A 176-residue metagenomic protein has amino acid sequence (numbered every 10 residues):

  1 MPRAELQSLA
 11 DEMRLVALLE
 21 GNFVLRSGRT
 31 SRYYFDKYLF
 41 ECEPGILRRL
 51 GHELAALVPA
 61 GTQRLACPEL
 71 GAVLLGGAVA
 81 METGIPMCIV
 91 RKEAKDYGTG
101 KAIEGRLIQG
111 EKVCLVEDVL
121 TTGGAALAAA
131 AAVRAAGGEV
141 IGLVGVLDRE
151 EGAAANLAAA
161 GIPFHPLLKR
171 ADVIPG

Functional and structural regions predicted by a protein language model:
M1-L57: Active-site-facing substrate-recognition patch
P2-E12, A131-G176: PRPP-dependent phosphoribosyltransferase catalytic core
L54-Q63, V133-A136: Phosphate/pyrophosphate-binding loops at sites that engage ATP/ADP/AMP, CoA/4′-phosphopantetheine, polyphosphate
L57, A78-T83, A132, N156-A160: Alpha-helical structural signal in soluble globular domains
G61-E69, V144: Short glycine-rich phosphate-binding loop at a beta-alpha junction
Q63, E111, I141: Conserved acidic residues
L75-C114, T122-L127: Short, glycine/charge-rich flexible loops or terminal/linker lids adjacent to PRPP-binding catalytic cores
E117: Conserved acidic carboxylate
